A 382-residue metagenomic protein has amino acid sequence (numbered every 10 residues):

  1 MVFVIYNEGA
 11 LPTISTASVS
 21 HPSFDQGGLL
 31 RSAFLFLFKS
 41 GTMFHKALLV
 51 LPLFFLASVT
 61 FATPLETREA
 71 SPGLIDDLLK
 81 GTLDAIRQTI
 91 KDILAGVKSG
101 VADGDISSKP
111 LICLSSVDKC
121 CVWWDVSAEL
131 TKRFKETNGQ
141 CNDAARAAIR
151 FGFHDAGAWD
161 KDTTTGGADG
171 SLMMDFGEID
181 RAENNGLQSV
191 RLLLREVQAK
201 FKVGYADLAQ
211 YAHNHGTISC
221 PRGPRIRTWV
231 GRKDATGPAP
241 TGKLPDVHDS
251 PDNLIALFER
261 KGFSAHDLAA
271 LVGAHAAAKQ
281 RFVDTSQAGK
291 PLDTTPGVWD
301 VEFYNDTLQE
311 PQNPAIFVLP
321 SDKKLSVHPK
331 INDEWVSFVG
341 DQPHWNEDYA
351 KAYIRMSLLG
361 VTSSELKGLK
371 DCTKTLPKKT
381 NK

Functional and structural regions predicted by a protein language model:
M1-T42: N-terminal amphipathic/basic-hydrophobic helices that include classical n-h-c signal peptides and signal-anchor
M1-V2, R31, F36-E66: Fungal secretory targeting signals
F3-I5, L11, S18-S20, L51 (+3 more regions): N-terminal non-cleavable signal-anchor helices
A10-T13, V19-S20, G27, V50 (+4 more regions): Selective for proline/serine-rich intrinsically disordered segments in cytosolic/nuclear regulatory regions
T13, P22-S23, G27-R31, L53 (+4 more regions): Generic low-complexity segments that are intrinsically disordered, proline-rich and/or Lys/Arg-biased
F24, L29, L48-L49, K91 (+1 more regions): Intrinsic structural disorder/low-complexity segments
F61-K382: Catalytic cores of secreted/periplasmic or lumenal enzymes
